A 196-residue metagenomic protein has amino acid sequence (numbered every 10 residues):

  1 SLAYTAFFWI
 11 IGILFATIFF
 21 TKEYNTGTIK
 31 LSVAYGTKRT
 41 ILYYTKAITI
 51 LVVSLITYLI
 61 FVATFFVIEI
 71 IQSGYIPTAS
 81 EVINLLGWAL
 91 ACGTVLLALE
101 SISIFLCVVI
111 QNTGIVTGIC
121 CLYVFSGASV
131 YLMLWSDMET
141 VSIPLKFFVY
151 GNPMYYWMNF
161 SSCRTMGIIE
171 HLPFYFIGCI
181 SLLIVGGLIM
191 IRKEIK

Functional and structural regions predicted by a protein language model:
S1-F19, Y43-Q111, A128-S129, S136 (+1 more regions): Secretory targeting signals
A16-Y35, R39, A47: Transmembrane helix boundary and interhelical loop/hinge segments in multi-pass membrane proteins
S32, L42, I115-T117: Alpha-helical transmembrane segments and their helix-entry boundary regions
T49-I50, C121-F125, C179: Residue-level recognition of pore/gate-forming positions within transmembrane alpha-helices of multi-pass
I110-F148: Transmembrane helix segments
K146-P153, P173-L182: Small-residue-rich transmembrane alpha-helices that serve as helix-helix interface/gating elements in multipass
F176-K196: Junction motif at the cytosolic side of a transmembrane helix
